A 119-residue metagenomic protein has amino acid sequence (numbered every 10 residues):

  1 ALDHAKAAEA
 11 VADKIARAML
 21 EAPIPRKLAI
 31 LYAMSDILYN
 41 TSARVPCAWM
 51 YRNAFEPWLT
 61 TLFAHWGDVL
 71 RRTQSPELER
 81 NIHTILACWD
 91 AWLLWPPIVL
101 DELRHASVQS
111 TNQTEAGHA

Functional and structural regions predicted by a protein language model:
A1-A119: Eukaryote-specific intrinsically disordered, low-complexity regulatory regions enriched for Ser/Thr/Pro/Gln
